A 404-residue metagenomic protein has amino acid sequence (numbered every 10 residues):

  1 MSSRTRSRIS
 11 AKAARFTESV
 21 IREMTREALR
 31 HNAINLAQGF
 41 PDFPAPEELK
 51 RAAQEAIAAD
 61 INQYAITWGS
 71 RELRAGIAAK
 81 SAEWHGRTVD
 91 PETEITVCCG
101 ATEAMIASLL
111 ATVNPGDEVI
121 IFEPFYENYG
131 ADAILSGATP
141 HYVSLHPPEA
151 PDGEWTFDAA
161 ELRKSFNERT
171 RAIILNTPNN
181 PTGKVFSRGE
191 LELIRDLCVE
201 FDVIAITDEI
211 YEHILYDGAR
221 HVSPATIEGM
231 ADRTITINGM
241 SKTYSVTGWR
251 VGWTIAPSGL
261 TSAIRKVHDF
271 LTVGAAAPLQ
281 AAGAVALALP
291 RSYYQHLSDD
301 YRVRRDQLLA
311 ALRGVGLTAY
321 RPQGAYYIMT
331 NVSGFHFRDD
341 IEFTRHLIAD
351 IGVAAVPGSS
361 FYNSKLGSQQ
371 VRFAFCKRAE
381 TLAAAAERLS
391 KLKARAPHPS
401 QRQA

Functional and structural regions predicted by a protein language model:
M1-I9, A14-R15, V20-N32, F40-A56 (+1 more regions): PLP-dependent class I/II
I61-Y64: A short acidic, glycine-rich active-site loop that binds or catalyzes chemistry on phosphate/adenosine moieties
W68-G69: Short beta-strand to alpha-helix junction loop
L73-R74: Class I S-adenosyl-L-methionine
